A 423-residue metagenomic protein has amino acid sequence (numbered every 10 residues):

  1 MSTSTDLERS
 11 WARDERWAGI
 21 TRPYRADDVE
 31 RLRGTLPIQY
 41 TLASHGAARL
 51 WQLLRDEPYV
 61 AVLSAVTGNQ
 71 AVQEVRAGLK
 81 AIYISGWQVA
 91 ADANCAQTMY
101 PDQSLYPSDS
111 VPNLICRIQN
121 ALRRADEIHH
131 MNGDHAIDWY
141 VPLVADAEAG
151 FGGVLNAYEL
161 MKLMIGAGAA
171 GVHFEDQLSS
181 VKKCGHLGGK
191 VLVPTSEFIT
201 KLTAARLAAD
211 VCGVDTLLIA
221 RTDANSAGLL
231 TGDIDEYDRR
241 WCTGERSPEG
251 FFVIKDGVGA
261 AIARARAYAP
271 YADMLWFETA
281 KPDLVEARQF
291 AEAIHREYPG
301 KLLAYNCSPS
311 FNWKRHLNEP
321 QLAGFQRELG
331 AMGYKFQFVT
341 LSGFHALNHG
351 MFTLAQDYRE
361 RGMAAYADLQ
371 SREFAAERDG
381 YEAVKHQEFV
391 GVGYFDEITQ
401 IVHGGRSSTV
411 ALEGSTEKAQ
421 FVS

Functional and structural regions predicted by a protein language model:
S4: Catalytic cores of glycan-processing enzymes that make or break glycosidic bonds
S10-R55, V62-F311, R315-F338, F352 (+3 more regions): Alpha/beta enzyme core
K335-L347: Glycan-recognition surfaces
G343-A346, L354-R359, M363: Non-DNA-binding regulatory cores of transcription-related proteins, predominantly C-terminal effector-binding
A364-L369: Short glycine/proline-rich, acidic loop/turn segments that cap or connect secondary-structure elements
S371, A375-S423: C-terminal functional modules
